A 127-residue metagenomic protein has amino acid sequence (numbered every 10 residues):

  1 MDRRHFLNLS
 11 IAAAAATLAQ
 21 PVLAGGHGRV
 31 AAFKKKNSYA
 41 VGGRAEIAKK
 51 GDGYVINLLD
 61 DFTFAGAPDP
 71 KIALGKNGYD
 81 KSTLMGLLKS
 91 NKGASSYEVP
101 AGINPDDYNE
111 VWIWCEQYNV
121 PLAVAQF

Functional and structural regions predicted by a protein language model:
H5-A24: N-terminal export signals
V22-G51: Transition segment at domain starts
G42-A67: Short, surface-exposed binding/anchoring microloops in extracellular/periplasmic proteins
N57-L59, A94-G102: Exposed aromatic-hydrophobic patches
K71-A73: Beta-strand signatures of extracellular beta-sandwich domains
Y79-G86: Surface-exposed loop/edge segments in extracytoplasmic proteins
L87-G93: Short proline/glycine- and polar residue-rich coil/turn motifs
G102-A123: Short, exposed beta-strand-loop hairpins at the edges of beta-sheets in extracellular/periplasmic proteins
